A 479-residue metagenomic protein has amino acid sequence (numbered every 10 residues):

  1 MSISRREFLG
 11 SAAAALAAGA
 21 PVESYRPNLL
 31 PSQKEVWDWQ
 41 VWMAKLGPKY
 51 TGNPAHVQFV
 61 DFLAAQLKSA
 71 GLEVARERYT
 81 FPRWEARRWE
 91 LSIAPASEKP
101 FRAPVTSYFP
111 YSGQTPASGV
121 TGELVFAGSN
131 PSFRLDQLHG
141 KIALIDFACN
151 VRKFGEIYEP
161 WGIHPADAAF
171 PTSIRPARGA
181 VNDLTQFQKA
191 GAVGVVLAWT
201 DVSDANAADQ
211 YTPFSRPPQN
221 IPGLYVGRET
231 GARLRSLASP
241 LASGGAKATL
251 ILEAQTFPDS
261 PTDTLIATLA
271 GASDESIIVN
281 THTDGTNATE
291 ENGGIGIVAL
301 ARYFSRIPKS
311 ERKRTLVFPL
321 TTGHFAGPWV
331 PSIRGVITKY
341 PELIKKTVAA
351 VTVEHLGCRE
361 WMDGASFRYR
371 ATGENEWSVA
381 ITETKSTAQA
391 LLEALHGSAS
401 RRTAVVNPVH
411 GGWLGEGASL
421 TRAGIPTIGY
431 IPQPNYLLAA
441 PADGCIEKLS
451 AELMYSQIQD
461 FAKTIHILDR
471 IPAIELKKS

Functional and structural regions predicted by a protein language model:
E7-E23: N-terminal export signals
Y25-L30, L46-P54, A168-A177, N182-D183 (+6 more regions): Second-shell loop/turn segments in exported
L29-Q33, V41, K45-G162: Noncatalytic luminal/extracellular "stalk/propeptide" segments of secretory-pathway proteins
L67, I277-P328, F461: Alpha-helical metal-binding/catalytic segments enriched in His/Glu/Asp
T106-D136, P213-E291, A299-I307: Soluble metallo-hydrolase cores and metallopeptidase-like ectodomains found primarily in the secretory/periplasmic
P222, L316, N435-S479: His/Asp/Glu-rich mid-to-C-terminal helical/loop segments that flank catalytic regions of hydrolases
A272-D274, T321-G429: Metal-dependent peptidase/peptidase-like ectodomains
V406-I458: Zn-dependent metallopeptidase/amidohydrolase metal-coordination segment
